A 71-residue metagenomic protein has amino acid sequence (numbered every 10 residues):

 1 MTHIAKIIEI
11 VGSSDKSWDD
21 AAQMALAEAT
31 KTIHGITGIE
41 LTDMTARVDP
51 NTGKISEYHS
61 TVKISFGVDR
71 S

Functional and structural regions predicted by a protein language model:
T2-I39: Short, well-ordered alpha-helical segments
M44-S71: A cross-kingdom feature marking charged/low-complexity
